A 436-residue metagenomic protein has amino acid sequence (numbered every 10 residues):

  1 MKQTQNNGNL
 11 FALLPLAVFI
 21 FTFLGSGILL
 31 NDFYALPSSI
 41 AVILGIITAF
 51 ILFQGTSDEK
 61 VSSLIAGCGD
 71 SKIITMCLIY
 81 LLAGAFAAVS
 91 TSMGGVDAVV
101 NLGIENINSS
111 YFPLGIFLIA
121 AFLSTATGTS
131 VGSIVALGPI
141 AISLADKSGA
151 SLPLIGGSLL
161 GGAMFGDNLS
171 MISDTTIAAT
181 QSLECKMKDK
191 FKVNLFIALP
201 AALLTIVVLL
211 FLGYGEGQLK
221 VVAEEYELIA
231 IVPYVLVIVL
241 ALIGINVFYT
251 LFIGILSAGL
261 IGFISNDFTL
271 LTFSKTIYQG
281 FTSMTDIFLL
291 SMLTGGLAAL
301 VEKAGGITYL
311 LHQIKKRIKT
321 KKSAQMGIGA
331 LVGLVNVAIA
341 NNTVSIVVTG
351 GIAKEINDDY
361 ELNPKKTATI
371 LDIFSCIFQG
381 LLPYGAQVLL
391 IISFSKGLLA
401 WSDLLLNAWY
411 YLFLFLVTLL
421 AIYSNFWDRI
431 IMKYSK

Functional and structural regions predicted by a protein language model:
M1-L81, N194-L290, F426-K436: Hydrophobic transmembrane alpha-helices of multi-pass small-molecule transporters
K2, G55-D58, G69-I73, S92 (+7 more regions): Juxtamembrane helix-boundary/capping and inter-helix hinge elements in multi-pass membrane proteins
S39, V61-G94, S110, L114 (+3 more regions): Core transmembrane alpha-helical segments of multi-pass membrane transporters/permeases
Q54-V61, G84-L102, G128-V131, F268: Transmembrane alpha-helix boundary signature
D70-M76, N101-I119, A145-I155, E224-V232 (+3 more regions): Membrane-interfacial loop-to-helix junctions in multi-pass transporters
C77-F86, N108-I140, I314-K354, L371: Hydrophobic alpha-helical transmembrane segments of multi-pass integral membrane proteins, predominantly secondary
S110-L123, G149-F165, S323-N336, Y360-L381 (+1 more regions): Alpha-helical transmembrane segments of multi-pass membrane proteins
G161-M164, N168-E224, I229, L381 (+1 more regions): Juxtamembrane and boundary regions of transmembrane helices in multi-pass small-molecule transporters and channels
